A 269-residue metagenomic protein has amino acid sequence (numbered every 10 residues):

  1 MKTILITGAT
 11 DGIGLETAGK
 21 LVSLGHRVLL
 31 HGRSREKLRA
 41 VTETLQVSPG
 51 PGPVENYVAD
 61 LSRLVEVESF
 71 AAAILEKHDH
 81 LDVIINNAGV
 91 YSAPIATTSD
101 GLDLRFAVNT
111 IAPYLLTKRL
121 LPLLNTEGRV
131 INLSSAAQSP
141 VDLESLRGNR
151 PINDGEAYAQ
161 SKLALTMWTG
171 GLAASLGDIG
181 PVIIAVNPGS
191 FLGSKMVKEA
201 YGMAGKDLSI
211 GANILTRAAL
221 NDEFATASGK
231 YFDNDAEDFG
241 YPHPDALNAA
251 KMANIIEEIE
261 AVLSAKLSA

Functional and structural regions predicted by a protein language model:
M1-L29: Canonical Rossmann dinucleotide-binding motif of NAD(H)/NADP(H)-dependent dehydrogenases/reductases, specifically
T3-I6, H80, I84-I85, V130: Conserved hydrophobic beta-strands of the Rossmann-like cofactor-binding core in SDR/related NAD(P)H-dependent
L24-A40: Conserved glycine-rich Rossmann-like NAD(P)H-binding loop of the short-chain dehydrogenase/reductase
R35, Y57-A72: The beta1-alpha1 cofactor-binding region of Rossmann-like NAD(H)/NADP(H)-dependent oxidoreductases
P49-E55, A73-N86, S92-T97: A glycine-rich helix->loop->beta "capping" turn within Rossmann-like NAD(P)(H)-dependent oxidoreductase domains
G89-T97, D103, T126-I179, N187-G202: Catalytic loop of short-chain dehydrogenase/reductase
M203-G240, L247-L267: C-terminal helical subdomain
